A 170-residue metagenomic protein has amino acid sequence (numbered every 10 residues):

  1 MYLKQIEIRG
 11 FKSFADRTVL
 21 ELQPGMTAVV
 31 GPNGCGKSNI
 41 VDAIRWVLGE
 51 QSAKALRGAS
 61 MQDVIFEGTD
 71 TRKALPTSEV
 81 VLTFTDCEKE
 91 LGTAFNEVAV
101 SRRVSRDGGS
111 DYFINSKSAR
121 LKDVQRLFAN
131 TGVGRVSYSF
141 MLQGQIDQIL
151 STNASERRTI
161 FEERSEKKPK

Functional and structural regions predicted by a protein language model:
Y2-K170: Gly/Lys-enriched N-terminal cap/neck module of very large, oligomeric protein machines
